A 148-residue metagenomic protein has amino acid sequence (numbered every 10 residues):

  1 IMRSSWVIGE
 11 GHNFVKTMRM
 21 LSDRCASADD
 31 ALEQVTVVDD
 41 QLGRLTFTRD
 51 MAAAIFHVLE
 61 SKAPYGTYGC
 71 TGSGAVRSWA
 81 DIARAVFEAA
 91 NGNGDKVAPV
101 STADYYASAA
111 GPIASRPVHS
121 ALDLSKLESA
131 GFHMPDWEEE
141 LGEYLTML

Functional and structural regions predicted by a protein language model:
I1, L45, V76, A121-L122 (+1 more regions): Short aromatic/basic micro-patch
I1-G43, T48-D50: NAD(P)-dependent short-chain dehydrogenase/reductase
H12-K16, A80, R84, A121: Short, surface-exposed alpha-helical segments at coil->helix boundaries
V38-L42, G69-T71, S115, E128: Conserved short-loop catalytic and cofactor-binding motifs
T48, W79, H133-W137: Amphipathic alpha-helical segment in the mid-to-C-terminal domain of diverse UDP/GDP-sugar glycosyltransferases
A54, S61-P112: Mid/C-terminal beta-alpha module of Rossmann-like enzyme folds, strongest in SDR-family dehydrogenases/epimerases
I55-L59, V86, L141-L148: Hydrophobic "lid"/C-terminal helical patch of Rossmann-like NAD(P)-dependent dehydrogenase/epimerase domains
S115-L148: C-terminal amphipathic/interface module of NAD(P)-dependent oxidoreductases and related NAD-binding regulators
